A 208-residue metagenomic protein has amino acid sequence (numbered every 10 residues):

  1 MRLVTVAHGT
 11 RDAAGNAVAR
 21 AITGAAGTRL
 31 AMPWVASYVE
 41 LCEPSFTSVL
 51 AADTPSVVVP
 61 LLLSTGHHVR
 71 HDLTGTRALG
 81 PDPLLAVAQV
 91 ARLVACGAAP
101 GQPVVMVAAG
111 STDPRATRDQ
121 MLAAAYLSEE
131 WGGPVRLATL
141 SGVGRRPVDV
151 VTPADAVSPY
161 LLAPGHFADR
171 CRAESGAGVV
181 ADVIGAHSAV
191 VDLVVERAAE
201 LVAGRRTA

Functional and structural regions predicted by a protein language model:
M1-A208: Active-site-proximal alpha-helix that buttresses catalytic centers in soluble enzyme cores
